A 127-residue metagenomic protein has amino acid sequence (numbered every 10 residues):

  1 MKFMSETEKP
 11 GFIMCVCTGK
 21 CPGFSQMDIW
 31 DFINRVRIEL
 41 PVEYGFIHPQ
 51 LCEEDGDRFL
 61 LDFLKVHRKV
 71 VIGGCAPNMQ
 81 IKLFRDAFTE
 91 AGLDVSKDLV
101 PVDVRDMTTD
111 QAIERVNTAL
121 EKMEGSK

Functional and structural regions predicted by a protein language model:
M1-K127: Iron-sulfur-associated redox domains of electron-transfer enzymes in respiratory and anaerobic energy metabolism
